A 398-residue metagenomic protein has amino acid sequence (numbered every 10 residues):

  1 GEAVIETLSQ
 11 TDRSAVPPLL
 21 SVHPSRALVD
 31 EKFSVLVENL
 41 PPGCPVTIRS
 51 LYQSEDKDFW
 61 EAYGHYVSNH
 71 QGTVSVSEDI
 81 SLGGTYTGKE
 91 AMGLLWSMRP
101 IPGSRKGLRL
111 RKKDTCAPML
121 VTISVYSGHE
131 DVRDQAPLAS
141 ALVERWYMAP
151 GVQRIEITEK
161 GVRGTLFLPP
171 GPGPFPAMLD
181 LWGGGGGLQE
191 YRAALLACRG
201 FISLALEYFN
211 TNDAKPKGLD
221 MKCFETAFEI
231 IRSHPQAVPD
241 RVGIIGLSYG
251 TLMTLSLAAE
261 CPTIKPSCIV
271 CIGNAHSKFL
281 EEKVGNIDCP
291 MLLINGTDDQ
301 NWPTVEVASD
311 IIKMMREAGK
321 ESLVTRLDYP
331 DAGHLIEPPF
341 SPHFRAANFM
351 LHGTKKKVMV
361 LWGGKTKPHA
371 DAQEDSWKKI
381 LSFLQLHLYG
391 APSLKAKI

Functional and structural regions predicted by a protein language model:
E2-D12: A eukaryote-biased signal for short, well-structured alpha-helical docking elements
D12-P45, Y52, D56-H70, R109-G173: N-terminal cap/lid segment of alpha/beta-hydrolase-fold proteins
R49-S104: Ser/Thr-rich low-complexity repeats and stalk/linker segments
M98-G107, M359-P368: Short glycine/proline- and acidic residue-enriched helix-loop micro-motifs that form flexible lids or anion-recognition
G161-R163, P170-S233, P239-D240, F344-T366: Cap/lid segment of the alpha/beta-hydrolase catalytic domain
G187-Y191, R199, E225-N286, Q300 (+1 more regions): Primarily recognizes the serine-hydrolase "nucleophile elbow" in alpha/beta-hydrolase and SGNH/GDSL folds
F279-P339, A372-K397: Serine-hydrolase catalytic core
E337-K355, D371-S376: Post-His helix in hydrolase/transferase enzymes
